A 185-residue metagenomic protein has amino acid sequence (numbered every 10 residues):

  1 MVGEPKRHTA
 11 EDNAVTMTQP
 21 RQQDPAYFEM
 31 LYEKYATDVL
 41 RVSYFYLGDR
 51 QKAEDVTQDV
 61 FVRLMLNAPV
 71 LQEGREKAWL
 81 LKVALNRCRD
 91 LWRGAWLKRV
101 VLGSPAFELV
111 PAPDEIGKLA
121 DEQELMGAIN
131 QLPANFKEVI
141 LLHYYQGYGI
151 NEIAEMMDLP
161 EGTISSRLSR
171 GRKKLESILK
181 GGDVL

Functional and structural regions predicted by a protein language model:
M1-D38, F45, D121-E122, M126-N130 (+2 more regions): N-terminal module of bacterial RNA polymerase sigma factors
T9-N13, K98-G127, G149: Internal acidic/polar
A36, L40, F61, P133 (+2 more regions): C-terminal flanking helix
Q51, N151, G162: Residues within helix-turn-helix
D55-V62, L66, G74-N86: Structural recognition of an alpha-helix C-terminal capping motif at a helix-to-coil junction
K82-G103, K118, R170: Arg/Lys-rich amphipathic alpha helix in sigma70-family domain 2
L85, M157-G181: DNA-recognition helix of helix-turn-helix
V139-H143: A short pre-motif secondary-structure segment
